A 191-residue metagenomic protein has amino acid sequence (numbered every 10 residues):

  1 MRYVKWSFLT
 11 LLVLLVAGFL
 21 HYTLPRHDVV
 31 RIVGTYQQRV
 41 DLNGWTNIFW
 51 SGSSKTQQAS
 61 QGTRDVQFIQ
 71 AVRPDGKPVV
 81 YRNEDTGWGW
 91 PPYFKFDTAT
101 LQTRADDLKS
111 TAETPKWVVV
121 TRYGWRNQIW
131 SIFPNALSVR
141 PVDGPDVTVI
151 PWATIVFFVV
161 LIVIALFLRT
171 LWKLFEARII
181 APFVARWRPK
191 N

Functional and structural regions predicted by a protein language model:
M1-G34, L168: Hydrophobic secretory-pathway targeting helix
Y3, D146-N191: Juxtamembrane interface at the cytosolic side of transmembrane helices
W6, W45, W50, W88-W90 (+6 more regions): A residue-identity detector for tryptophan
F8-L15, N47-F49, A59, T98-A99 (+1 more regions): A short linear-motif detector with a strong N-terminal bias
H27-K109: Membrane-proximal low-complexity regions enriched in glycine and acidic/polar residues
Y93-F96, A105-L108, G144-D146, I162-F167: Glycine-rich loops and low-complexity Gly/Arg-rich segments that provide flexible linkers or classic glycine-based
R104-P145: Extended, hydrophilic extramembrane loops/domains of integral membrane proteins
